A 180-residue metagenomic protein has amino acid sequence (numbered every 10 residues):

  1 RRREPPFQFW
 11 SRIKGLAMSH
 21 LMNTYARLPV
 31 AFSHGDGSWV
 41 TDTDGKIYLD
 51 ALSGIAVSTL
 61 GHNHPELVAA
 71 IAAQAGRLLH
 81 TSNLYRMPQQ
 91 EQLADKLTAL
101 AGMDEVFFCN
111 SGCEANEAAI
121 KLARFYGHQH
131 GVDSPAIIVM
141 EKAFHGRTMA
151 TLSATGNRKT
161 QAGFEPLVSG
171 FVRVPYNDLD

Functional and structural regions predicted by a protein language model:
I13-D36, S53, L84: Active-site-adjacent loop/helix segments that line or gate small-molecule/cofactor pockets in enzymes
S19, I47-V132: Glycine-rich loop-to-alpha-helix module at the N-terminal edge of alpha/beta enzyme cores
F32, N63, Q89, V174-N177: Short secondary-structure boundary/capping elements
D42-T43: Short, acidic, Ser/Thr-enriched surface-loop or helix-capping motifs
D95-D180: PLP-dependent aspartate aminotransferase-fold enzymes
